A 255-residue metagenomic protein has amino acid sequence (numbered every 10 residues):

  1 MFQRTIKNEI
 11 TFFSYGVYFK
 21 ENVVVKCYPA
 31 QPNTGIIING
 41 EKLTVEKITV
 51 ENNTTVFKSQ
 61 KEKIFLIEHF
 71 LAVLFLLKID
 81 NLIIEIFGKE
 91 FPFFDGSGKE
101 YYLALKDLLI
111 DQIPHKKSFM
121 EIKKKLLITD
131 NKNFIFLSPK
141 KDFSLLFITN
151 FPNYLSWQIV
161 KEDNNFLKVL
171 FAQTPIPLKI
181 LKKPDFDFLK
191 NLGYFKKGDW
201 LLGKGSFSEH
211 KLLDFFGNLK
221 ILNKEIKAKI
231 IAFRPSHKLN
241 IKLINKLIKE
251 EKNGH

Functional and structural regions predicted by a protein language model:
M1-H255: Short acidic-hydrophobic catalytic motif
